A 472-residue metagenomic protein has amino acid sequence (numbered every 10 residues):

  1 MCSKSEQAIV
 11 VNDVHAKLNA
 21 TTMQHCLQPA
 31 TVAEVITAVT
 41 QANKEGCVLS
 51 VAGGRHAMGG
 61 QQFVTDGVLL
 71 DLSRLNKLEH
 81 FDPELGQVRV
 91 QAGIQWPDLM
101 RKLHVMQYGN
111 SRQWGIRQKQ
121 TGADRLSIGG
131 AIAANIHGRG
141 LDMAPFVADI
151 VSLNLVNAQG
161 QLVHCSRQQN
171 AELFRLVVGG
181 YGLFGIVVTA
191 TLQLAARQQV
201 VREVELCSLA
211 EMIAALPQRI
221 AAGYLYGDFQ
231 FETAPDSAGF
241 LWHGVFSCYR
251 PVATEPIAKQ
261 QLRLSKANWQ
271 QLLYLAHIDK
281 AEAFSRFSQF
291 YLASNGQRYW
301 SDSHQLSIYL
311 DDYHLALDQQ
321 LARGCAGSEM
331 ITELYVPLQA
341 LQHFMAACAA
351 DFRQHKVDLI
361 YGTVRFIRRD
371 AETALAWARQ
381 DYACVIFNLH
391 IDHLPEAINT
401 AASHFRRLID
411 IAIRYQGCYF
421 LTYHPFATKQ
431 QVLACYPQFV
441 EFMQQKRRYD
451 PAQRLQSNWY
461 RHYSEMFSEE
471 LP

Functional and structural regions predicted by a protein language model:
C2-K17: N-terminal regions that are enriched for targeting/export leaders and immediately downstream pro/stem segments
L18-T121, N135-G140, V364: Glycine-rich N-terminal segment of FAD-binding domains in flavoprotein oxidoreductases, spanning the beta-loop-helix
E34-T37, D98, M212-I213, F240 (+2 more regions): Short, conserved charged micro-motifs
P83, S127, N157: Short, acidic, Ser/Thr-enriched surface-loop or helix-capping motifs
V151-H343, A350: C-terminal substrate-binding/cap subdomain adjacent to the FAD-binding core in PCMH-type and related FAD-linked
H304-A427, Q431-A434: Substrate-recognition/cap regions that form aromatic- and gly/pro-loop-enriched pockets for small-molecule ligands
D318-Q319, R406, I413-P472: Activity-critical C-terminal alpha-helical subdomain
